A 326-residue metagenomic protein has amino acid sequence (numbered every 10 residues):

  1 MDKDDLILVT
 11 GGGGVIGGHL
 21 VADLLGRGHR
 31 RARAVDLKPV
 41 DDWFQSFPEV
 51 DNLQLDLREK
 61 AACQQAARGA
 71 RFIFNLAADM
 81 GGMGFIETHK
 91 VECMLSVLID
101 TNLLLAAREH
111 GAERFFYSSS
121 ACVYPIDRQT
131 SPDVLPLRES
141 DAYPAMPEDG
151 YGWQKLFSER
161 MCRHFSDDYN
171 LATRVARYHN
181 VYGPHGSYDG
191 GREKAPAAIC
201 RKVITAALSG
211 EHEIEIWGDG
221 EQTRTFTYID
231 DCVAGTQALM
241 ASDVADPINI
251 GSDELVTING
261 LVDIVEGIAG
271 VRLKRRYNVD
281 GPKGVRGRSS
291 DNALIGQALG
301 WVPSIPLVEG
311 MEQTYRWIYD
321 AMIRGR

Functional and structural regions predicted by a protein language model:
L6-R27: N-terminal Rossmann NAD(P)H-binding glycine-rich loop of SDR-like oxidoreductase domains
R27, T205-R326: C-terminal substrate-binding subdomain of Rossmann-fold SDR/epimerase-dehydratase oxidoreductases
H29-P39: Conserved glycine-rich Rossmann-like NAD(P)H-binding loop of the short-chain dehydrogenase/reductase
S46-K60: Rossmann-fold cofactor-recognition segment
L57-V97: NAD(P)H-binding glycine-rich loop region in Rossmannoid oxidoreductase-like domains and their noncatalytic homologs
N75, T101-E148, R174: Conserved Rossmann-fold NAD(P)-dependent oxidoreductase catalytic core, especially the SDR/UDP-sugar
S96, Y151, K155: Active-site YXXXK catalytic motif of short-chain dehydrogenase/reductase
D127-P136, G150, R160-M240, D253-L255 (+1 more regions): NAD(P)-dependent short-chain dehydrogenase/reductase
